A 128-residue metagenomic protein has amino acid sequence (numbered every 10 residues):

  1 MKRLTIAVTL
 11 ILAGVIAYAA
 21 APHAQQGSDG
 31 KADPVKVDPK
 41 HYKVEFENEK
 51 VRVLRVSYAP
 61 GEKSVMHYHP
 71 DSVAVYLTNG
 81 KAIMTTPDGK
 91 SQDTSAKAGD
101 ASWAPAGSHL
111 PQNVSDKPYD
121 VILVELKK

Functional and structural regions predicted by a protein language model:
M1-L4: Positively charged n-region of N-terminal signal peptides that target proteins for export
A7-Y18: Bacterial N-terminal signal peptides
A19-A24: Boundary at the C-terminal end of the N-terminal hydrophobic targeting segment
D38-V65, P70-A74, V124: A short glycine-rich, His/Asp/Glu-containing loop-to-beta-strand
E47, D88-A106: Short acidic-glycine-tyrosine-enriched beta hairpin
G61-S64, D100-Q112: Histidine-centered metal-chelating micro-motifs
H69-D88: Glycine- and acidic-residue-biased ligand/ion/polar-headgroup-sensing regions
N79, A106-K127: Ligand-binding loop in jelly-roll beta-barrel domains
